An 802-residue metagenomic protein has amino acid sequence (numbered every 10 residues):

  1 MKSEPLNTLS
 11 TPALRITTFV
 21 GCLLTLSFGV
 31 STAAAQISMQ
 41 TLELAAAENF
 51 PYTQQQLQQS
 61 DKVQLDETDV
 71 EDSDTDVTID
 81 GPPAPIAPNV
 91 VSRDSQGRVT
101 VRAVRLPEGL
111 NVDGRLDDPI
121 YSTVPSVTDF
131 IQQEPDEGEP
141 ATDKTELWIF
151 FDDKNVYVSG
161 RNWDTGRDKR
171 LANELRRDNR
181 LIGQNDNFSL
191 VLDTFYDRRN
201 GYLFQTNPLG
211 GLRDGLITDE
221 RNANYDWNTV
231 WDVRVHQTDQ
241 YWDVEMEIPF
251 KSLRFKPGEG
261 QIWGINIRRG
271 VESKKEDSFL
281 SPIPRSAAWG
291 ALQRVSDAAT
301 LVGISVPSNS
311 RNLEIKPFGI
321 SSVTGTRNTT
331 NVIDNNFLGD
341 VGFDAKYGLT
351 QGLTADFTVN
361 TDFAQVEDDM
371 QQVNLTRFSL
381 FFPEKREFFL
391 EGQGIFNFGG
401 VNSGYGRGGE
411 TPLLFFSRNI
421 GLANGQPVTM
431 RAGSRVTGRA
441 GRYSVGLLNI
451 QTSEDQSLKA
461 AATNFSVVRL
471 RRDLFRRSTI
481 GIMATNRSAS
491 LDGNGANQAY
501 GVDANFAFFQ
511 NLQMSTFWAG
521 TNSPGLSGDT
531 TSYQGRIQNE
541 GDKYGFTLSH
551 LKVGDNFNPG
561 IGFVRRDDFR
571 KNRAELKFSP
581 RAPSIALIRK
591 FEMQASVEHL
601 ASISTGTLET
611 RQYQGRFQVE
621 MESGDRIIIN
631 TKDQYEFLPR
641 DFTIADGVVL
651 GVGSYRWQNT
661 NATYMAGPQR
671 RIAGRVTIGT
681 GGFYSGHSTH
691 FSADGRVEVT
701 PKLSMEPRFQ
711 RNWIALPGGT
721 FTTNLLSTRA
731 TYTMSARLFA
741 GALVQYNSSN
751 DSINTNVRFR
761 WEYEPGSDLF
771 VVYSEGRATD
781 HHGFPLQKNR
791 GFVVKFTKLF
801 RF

Functional and structural regions predicted by a protein language model:
M1-L14: N-terminal secretory signal peptides that target proteins for export/translocation
R15-S31: Bacterial N-terminal signal peptides
Q36-D473, T479-I482: Structural preference for beta-rich elements and adjacent junctions enriched in aromatics
R167-L175, R213-I217, F255-P257, V366-D368 (+8 more regions): A short, polar/proline- and glycine-enriched secondary-structure boundary/capping micro-motif
R254-Q261, S305-L313, Y347, G352 (+8 more regions): Short loop/turn motifs that connect adjacent beta-strands in outer-membrane beta-barrel proteins
P317, G339-A345, L353, V359 (+8 more regions): Extended, hydrophobic alpha-helical segments in both membrane/secreted and soluble proteins
T429, F517-F802: Exposed, low-structure sequence patches enriched in small/polar residues
E454-G535: Beta-propeller domains
